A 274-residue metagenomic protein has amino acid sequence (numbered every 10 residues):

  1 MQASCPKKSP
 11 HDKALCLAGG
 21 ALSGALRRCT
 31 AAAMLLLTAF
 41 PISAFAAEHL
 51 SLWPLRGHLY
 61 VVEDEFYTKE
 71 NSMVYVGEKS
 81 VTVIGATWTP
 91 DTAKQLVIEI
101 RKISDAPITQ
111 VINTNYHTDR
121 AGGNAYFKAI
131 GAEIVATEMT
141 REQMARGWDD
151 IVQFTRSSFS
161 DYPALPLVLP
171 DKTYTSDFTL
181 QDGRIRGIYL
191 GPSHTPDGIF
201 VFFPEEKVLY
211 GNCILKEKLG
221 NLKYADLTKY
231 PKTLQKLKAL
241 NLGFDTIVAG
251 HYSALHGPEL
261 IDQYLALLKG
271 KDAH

Functional and structural regions predicted by a protein language model:
C5-A33: Bacterial N-terminal signal peptides that target proteins for export
L37-A44: C-terminal segment of classical bacterial N-terminal signal peptides
A47-L50, P54-L55, R141-L190: Metallo-beta-lactamase
W53-I98, I199-C213: Conserved beta-strand hairpin/beta-sheet module of binuclear metal-dependent hydrolase folds, prominently
H58, G85, I100, N115 (+8 more regions): Divalent metal-coordination and catalytic microenvironments
T68, A86-A93, Y116-R120, T137 (+4 more regions): Solvent-exposed, acidic/flexible segments
E78-S80, P90-V135, L240-G243: Active-site metal-binding motif and surrounding structural segment of the metallo-beta-lactamase
S80-T82, W88-T89, R186-Y264: Metallo-beta-lactamase
